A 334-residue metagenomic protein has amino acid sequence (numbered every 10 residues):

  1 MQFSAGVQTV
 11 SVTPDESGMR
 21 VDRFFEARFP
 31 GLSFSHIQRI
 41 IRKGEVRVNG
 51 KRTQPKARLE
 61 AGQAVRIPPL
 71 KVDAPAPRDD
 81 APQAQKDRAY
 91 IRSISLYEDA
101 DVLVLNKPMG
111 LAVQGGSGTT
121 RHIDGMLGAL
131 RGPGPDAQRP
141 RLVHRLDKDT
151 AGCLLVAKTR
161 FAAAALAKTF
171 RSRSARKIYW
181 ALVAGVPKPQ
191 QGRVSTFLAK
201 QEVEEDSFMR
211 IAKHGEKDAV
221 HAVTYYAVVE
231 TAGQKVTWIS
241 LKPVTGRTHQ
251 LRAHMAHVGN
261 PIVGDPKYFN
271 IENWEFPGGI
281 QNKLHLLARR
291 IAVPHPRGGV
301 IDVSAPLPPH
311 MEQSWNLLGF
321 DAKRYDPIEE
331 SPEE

Functional and structural regions predicted by a protein language model:
M1-E334: RNA pseudouridine synthases
